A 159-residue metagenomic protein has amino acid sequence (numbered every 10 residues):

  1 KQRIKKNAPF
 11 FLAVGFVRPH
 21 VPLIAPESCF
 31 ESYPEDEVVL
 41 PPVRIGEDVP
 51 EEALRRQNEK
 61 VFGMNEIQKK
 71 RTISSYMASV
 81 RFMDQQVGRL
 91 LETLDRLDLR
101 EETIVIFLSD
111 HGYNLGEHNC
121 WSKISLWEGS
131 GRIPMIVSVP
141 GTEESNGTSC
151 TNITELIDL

Functional and structural regions predicted by a protein language model:
K1-P9, A13-I153: Active-site-proximal cap/lid insertion segments
L159: Catalytic core of tubulin tyrosine ligase-like
